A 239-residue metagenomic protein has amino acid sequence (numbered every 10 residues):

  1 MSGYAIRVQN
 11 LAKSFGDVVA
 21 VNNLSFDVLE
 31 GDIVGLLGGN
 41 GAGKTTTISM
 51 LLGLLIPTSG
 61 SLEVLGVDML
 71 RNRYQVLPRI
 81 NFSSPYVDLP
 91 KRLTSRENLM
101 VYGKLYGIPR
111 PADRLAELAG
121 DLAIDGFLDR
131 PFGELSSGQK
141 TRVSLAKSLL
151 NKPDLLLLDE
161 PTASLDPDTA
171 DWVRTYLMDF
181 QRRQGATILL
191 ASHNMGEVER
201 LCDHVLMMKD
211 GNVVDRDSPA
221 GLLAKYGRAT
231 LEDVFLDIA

Functional and structural regions predicted by a protein language model:
M100, K104-F127: Conserved ABC ATPase "signature" region
P131-L135: Conserved ABC ATPase signature
K152: Conserved catalytic motifs of ABC-family nucleotide-binding domains
L156-E160: Catalytic Walker B motif of ABC-type/P-loop ATPase nucleotide-binding domains
D171-R183: Helical segment within the ABC ATPase nucleotide-binding domain
R216-D217: ABC ATPase "signature
